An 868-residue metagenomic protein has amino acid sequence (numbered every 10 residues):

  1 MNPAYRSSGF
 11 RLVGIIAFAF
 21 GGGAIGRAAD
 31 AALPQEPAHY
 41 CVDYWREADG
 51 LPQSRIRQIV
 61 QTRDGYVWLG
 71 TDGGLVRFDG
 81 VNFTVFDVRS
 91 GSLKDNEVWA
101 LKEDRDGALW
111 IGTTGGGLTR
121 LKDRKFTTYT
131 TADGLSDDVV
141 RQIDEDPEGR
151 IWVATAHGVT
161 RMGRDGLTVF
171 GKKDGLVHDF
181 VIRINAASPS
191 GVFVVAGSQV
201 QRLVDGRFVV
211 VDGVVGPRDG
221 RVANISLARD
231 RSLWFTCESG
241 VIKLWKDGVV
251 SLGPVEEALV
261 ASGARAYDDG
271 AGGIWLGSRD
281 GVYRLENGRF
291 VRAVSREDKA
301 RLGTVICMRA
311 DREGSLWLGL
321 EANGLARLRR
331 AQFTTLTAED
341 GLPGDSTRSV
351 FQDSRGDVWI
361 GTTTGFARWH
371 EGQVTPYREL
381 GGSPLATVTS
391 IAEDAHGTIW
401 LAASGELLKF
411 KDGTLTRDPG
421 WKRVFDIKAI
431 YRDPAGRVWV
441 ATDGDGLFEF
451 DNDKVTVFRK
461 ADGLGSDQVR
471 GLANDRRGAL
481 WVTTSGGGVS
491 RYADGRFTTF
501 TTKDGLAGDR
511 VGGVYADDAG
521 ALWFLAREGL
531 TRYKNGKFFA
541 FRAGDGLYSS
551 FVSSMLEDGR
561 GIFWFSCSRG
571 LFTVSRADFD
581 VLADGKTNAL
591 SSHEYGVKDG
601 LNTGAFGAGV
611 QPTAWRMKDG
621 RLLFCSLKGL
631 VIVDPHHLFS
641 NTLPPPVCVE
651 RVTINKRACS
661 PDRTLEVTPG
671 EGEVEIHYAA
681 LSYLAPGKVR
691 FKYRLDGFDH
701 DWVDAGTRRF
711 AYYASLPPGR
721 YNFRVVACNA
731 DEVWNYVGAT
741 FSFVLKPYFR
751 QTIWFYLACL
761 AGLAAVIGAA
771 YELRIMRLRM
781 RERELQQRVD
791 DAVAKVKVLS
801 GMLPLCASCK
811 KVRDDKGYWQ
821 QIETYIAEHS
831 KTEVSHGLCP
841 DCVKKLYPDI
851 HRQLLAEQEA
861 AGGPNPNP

Functional and structural regions predicted by a protein language model:
M1-Y771: Carboxylate-rich, polar loop motifs that coordinate divalent cations or form catalytic acidic clusters
G768-G801: Cytosolic signal-transmission helices at domain junctions
V789-D790, A856-P868: Intrinsically disordered or compositionally simple regulatory linkers and C-terminal tails in signal-transduction
S800-L805, T832-H836: Short metal-coordination and nucleic-acid-contact micro-motifs, chiefly zinc-binding Cys/His arrays
C806-C809, C839: Short cysteine-rich clusters marking metal-coordination/redox-active sites
K810-R813, L846: Cys/His-rich microdomains that often coordinate metals
V812-S830: Short recognition patches in nucleic-acid-associated and regulatory proteins
V834-Q853: Short metal-binding segments enriched for Cys and/or His
